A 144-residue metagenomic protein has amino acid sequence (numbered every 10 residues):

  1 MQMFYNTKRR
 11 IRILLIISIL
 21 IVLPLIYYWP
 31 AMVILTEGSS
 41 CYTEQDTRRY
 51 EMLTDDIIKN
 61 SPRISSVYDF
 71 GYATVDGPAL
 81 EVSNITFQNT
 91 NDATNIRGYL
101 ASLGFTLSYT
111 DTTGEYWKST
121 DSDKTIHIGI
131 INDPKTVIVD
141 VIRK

Functional and structural regions predicted by a protein language model:
Q2-G77: N-terminal leader/targeting segments
I21-L23, E44, E81, A93-T94 (+2 more regions): Generic detection of intrinsically disordered/low-complexity segments and helix-coil linkers/edges
R49-N60, T90-Y109: Amphipathic alpha-helical segments
P78-E81, D133: Short glycine-enriched loop/turn motifs at secondary-structure junctions
E81-N89: Second-shell loop/turn segments in exported
A101-K144: Non-cytosolic head/periplasmic domains of membrane-anchored proteins
